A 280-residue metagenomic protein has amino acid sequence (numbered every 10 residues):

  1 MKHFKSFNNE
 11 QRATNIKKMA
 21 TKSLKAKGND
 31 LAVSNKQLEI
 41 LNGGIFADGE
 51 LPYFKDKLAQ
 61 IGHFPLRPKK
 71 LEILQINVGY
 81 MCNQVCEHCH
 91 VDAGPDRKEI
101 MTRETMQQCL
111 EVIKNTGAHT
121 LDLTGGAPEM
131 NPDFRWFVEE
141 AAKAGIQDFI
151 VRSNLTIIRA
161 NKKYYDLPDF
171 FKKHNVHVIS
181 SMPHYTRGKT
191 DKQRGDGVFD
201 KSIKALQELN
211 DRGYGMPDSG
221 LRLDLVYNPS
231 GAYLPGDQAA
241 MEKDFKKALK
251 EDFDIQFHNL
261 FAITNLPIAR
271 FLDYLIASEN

Functional and structural regions predicted by a protein language model:
K2-K5, K18, T186-N280: Radical SAM enzyme [4Fe-4S]-AdoMet core and its adjacent flexible, acidic and glycine-rich loops/tails across
A20-S23, P68: Low-complexity, highly charged intrinsically disordered N-terminal segments that act as targeting/localization
D30-G125, E129-D148, S153: Conserved alpha-helical substructure of the radical SAM core
I73, A93-R103, A118-N131, A142-K163 (+2 more regions): Core AdoMet radical
L74, L110, V138, P168 (+3 more regions): Generic structural signal for well-ordered alpha-helices, preferentially at hydrophobic/aromatic core positions
N131-R135, N161-Y165, P235-E242: Conserved strand-to-helix beginnings and helix N-cap segments that scaffold or border functional pockets
